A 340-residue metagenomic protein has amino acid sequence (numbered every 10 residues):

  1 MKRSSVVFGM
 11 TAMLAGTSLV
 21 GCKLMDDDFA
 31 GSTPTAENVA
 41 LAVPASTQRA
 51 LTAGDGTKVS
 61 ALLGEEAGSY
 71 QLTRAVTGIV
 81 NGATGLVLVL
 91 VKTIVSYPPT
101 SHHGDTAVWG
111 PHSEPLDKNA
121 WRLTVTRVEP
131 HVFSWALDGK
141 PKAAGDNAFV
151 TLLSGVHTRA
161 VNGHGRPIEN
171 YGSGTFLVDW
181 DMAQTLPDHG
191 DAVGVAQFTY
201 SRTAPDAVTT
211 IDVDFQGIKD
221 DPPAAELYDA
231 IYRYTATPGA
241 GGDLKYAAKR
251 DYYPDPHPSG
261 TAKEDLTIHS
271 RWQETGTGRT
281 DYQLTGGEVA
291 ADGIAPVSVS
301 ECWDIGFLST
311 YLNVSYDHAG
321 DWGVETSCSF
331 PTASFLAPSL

Functional and structural regions predicted by a protein language model:
M1-G21: Sec-dependent bacterial lipoprotein signal peptides
C22-H131, C302, L308-L340: N-terminal "mature head" segments of proteins
K23-A45, Y228-L340: A eukaryote-biased signal for long
L90-D188: Short N-terminal edge-element motif at the start of the domain
H112-E114, D138-K140, Q216, D251 (+1 more regions): A generic structural motif
L137, G174, I211, T280-Y282: Short polybasic amphipathic segments
L152-H269: Short helix-loop boundary/capping segments
